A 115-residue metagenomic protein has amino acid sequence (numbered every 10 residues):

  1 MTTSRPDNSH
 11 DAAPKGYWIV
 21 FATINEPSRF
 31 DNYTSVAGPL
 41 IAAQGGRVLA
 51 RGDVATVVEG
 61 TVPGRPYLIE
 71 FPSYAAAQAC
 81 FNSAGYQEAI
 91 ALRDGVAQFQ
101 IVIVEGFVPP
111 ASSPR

Functional and structural regions predicted by a protein language model:
M1-R65, P72-N82, E105-R115: Short S/T/G/P-rich N-terminal loop/turn motif that feeds into the first structured element of a domain
Q87-V102: C-terminal structural segments of small proteins and small subunits
